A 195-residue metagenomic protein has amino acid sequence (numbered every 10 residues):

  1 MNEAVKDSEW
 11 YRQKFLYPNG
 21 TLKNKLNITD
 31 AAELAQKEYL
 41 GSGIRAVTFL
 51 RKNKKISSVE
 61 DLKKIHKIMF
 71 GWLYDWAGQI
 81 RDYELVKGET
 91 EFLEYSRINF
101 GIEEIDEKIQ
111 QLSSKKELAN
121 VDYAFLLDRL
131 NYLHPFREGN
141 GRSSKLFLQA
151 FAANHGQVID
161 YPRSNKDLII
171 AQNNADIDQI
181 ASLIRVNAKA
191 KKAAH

Functional and structural regions predicted by a protein language model:
M1-H195: FIC/Doc superfamily catalytic core
